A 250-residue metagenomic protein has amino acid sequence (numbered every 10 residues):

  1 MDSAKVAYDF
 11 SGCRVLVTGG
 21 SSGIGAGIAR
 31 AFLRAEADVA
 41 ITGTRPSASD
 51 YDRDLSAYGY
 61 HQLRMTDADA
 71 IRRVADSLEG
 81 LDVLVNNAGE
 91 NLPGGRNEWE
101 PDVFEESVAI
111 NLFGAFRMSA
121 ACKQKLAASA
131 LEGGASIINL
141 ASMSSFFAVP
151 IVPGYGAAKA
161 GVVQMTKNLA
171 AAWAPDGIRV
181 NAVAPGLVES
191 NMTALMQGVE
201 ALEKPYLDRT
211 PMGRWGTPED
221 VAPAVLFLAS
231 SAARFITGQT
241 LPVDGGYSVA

Functional and structural regions predicted by a protein language model:
D2-V6, F147, L226, T237-A250: Short C-terminal tail/terminal secondary-structure segment of NAD(P)H-dependent dehydrogenase/reductase domains
S21-S22: Conserved glycine-rich cofactor-binding loop
G95-V108, Y206: Substrate-binding pocket helix/loop in short-chain dehydrogenase/reductase
W99, A148-G156, N168: Active-site loop-to-helix junction immediately N-terminal to the catalytic Tyr of the SDR YXXXK motif in Rossmann-fold
S119, A158, T166: Active-site helix of classical SDR
S142: Residue(s) in the substrate-gating loop at a strand-loop-helix junction that position the organic substrate next
A174, R179, I236-G238: Short, small/polar-rich loop/turn modules that mediate ligand/substrate recognition or access, typified
